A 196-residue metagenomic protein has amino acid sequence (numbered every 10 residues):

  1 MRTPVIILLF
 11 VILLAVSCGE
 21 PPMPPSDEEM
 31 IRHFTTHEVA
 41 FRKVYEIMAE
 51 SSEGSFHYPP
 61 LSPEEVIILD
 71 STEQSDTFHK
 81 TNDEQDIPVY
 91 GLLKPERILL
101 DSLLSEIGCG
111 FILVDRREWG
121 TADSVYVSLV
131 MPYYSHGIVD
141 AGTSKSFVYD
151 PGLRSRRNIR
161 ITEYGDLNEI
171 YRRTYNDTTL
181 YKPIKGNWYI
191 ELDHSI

Functional and structural regions predicted by a protein language model:
M1-I7: Positively charged n-region of N-terminal signal peptides that target proteins for export
P4, D27, T174: Residue-level detector of functional hotspots within protein domains
I6, L61-S62, Y134: Intrinsically disordered, low-complexity segments enriched in proline/serine/threonine
I7-A15: Bacterial N-terminal signal peptides
C18-L104: N-terminal export/targeting and maturation segments
K94, S105-I196: Extracytoplasmic electrostatic interaction patches
